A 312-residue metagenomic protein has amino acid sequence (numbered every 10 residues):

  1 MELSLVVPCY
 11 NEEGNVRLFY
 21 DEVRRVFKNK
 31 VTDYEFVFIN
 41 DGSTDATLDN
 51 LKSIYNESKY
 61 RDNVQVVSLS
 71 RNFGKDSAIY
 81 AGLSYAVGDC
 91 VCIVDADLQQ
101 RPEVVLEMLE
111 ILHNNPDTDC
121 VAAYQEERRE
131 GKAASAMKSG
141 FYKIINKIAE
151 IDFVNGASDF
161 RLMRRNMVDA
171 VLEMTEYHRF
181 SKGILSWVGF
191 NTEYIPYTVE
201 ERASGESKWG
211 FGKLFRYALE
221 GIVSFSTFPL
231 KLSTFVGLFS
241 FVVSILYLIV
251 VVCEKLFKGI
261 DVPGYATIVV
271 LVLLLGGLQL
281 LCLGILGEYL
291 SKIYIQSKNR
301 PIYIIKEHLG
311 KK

Functional and structural regions predicted by a protein language model:
M1-K132: Structured catalytic core of nucleotide-sugar glycosyltransferases
L5, V23, G82, D97 (+7 more regions): Residue-level signature of catalytic and energy-coupling elements of molecular machines, predominantly ATP/GTP-dependent
P8, L69-R71, P116, R161 (+3 more regions): Short conserved micro-motifs on helix faces and helix-strand junctions that flank and scaffold key functional residues
P8, V26, I54, L69 (+8 more regions): Amphipathic alpha-helical segments that mediate coupling or scaffolding at interfaces
N11-G14, Q99, E103, L172 (+4 more regions): Residues in soluble alpha-helical coiled-coils and helical-bundle/repeat scaffolds
N63, V67-R71, K75-Y85, C90 (+2 more regions): Acceptor/aglycone-binding surface of glycosyltransferases and processive sugar-polymer synthases
R71, A96-L98, R165, Y197 (+1 more regions): Short, conserved catalytic or interaction motifs in soluble domains
F180-K312: Hydrophobic helical membrane-anchoring modules
